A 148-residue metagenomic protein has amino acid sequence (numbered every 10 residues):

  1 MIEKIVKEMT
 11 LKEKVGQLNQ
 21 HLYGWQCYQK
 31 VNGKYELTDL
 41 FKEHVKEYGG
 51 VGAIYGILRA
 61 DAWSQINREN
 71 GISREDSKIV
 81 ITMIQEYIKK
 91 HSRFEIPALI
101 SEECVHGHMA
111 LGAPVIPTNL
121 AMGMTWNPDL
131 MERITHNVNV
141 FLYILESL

Functional and structural regions predicted by a protein language model:
M1-L148: N-terminal beta-rich core of secreted/periplasmic extracellular enzymes
